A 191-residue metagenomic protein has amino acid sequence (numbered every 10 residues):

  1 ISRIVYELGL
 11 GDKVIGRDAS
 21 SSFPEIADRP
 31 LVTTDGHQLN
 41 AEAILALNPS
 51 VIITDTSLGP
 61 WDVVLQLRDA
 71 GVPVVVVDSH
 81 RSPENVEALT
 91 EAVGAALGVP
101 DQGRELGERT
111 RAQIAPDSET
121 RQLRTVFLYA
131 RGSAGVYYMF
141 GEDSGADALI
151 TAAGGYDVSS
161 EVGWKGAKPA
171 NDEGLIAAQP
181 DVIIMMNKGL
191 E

Functional and structural regions predicted by a protein language model:
I1, T56-S57, S79, Y129 (+2 more regions): Short secondary-structure boundary segments
I1-I4, L10, N40, G59 (+8 more regions): Stable alpha-helical elements in mature extracytoplasmic
I1-S57, G155-V158: A short, structured surface patch at a secondary-structure boundary
L10-G11, A19-S20, D55-G59, D78-S82 (+2 more regions): Short coil/turn segments
D18, F140-A167: His/Asp/Glu-enriched short active-site or ligand-binding loop at hydrolase and phosphoryl-transfer sites
N40-T54, V72, N171-M185: Proline-aspartate-enriched helix->loop->beta-strand connector
D62-G135, S159-E161, A178: Extracytoplasmic substrate-binding proteins
S160-G166, G174, K188-E191: Acidic/histidine-enriched, beta-strand-rich ligand/metal-binding domains
